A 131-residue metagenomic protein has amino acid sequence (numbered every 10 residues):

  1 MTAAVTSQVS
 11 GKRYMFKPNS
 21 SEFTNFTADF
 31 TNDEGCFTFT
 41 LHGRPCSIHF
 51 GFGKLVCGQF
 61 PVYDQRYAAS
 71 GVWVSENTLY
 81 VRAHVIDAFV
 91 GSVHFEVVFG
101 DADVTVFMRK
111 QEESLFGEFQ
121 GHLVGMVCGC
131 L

Functional and structural regions predicted by a protein language model:
M1-L131: Peripheral terminal and inter-domain segments
